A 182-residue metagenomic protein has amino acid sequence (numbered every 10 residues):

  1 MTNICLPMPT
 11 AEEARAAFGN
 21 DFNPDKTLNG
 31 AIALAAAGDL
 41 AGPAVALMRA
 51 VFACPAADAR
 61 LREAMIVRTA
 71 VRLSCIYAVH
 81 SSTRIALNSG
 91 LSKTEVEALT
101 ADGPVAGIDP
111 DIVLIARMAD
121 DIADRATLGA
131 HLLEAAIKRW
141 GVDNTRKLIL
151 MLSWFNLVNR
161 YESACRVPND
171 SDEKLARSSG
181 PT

Functional and structural regions predicted by a protein language model:
M1-A59, G180-T182: Mobile cap/lid helix-loop segments that border enzyme active or cofactor-binding sites and regulate substrate access
K26-A33, A59-L73, R146-I149: Alpha-helical scaffold segments that form or flank carboxylate-/histidine-based iron centers
R62-A64, T69-K93: Conserved alpha-helical segments that form or flank metal/cofactor-binding pockets of metalloenzymes
R62-L73, V113-R125, M151-L152: Amphipathic, charged-and-aliphatic alpha-helical interface segments that function as noncatalytic docking
N88-E95, S163-T182: C-terminal end-helix/capping segment
E95-R125: Alpha-helical ds-nucleic-acid-binding substructure associated with the helix-hairpin-helix region of base-excision DNA
G141-V142: Transmembrane-helix boundary/entry motifs in multi-pass membrane transporters
T145-E162: Amphipathic, Lys/Arg-enriched alpha-helical patches that create a basic surface for binding polyanionic ligands
